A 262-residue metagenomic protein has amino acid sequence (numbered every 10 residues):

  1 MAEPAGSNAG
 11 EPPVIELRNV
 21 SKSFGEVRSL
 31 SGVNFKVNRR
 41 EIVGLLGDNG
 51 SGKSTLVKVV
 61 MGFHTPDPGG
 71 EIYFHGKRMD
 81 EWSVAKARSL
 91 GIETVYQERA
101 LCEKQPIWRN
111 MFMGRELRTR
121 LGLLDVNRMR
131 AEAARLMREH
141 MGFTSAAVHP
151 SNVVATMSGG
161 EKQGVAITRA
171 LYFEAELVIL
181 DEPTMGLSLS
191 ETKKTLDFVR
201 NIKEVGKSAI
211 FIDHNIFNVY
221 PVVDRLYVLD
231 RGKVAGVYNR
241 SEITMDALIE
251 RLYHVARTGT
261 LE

Functional and structural regions predicted by a protein language model:
A2-E262: Glycine-rich phosphate-binding loops of nucleotide-dependent enzymes
